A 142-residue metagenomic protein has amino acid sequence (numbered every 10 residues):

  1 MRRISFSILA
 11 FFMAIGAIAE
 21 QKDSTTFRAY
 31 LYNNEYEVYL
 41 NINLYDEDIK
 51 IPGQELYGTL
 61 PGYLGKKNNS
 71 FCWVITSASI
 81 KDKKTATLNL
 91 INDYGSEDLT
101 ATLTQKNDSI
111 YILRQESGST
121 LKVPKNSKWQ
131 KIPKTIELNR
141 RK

Functional and structural regions predicted by a protein language model:
M1-S24: Bacterial Sec-dependent N-terminal signal peptides
Q21-N41, P133-K142: Tryptophan-anchored aromatic micro-motifs
D23-T25, N34, S70-C72, G95-E97 (+1 more regions): Residues that act as N-cap/strand-start positions at coil-to-secondary-structure junctions
N33-E35, L44-D48, I80-D82, Y94 (+2 more regions): Beta-strand elements of well-folded, non-transmembrane domains
E37-S77, E116-G118: N-terminal glycine/threonine-rich, aromatic-flanked beta-hairpin/loop signature
T59-N107: Contiguous, well-ordered beta-strand patches that form the walls/edges of small beta-barrel/beta-sandwich domains
L90-G95, R114-T120: Secondary-structure transition/turn motif
Q115-K142: C-terminal partner/receptor-binding element of secreted or periplasmic proteins
